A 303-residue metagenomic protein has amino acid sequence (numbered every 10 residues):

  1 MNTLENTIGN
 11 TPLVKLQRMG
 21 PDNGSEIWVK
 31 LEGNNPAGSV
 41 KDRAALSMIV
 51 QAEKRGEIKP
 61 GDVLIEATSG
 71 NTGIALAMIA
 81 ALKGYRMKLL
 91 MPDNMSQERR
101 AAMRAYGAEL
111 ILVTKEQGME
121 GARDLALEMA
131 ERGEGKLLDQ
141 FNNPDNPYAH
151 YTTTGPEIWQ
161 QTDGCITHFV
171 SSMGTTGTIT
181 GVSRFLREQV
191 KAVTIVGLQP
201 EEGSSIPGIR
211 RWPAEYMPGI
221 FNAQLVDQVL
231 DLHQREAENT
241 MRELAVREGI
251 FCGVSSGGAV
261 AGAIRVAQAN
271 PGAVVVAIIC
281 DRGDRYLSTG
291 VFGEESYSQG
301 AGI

Functional and structural regions predicted by a protein language model:
M1-I303: PLP-dependent amino-acid enzyme catalytic core
